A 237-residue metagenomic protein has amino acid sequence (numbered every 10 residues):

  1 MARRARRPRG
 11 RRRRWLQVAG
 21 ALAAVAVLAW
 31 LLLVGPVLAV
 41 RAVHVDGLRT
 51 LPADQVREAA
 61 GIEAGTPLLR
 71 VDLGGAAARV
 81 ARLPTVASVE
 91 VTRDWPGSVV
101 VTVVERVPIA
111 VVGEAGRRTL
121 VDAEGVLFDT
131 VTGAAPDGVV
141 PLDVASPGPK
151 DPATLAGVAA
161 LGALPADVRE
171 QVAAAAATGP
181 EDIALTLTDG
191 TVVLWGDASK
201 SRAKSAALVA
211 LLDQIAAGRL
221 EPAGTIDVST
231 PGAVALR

Functional and structural regions predicted by a protein language model:
M1-V25, W30-L31, I62-G65, P96-R237: Charged, solvent-exposed interaction patches on well-folded alpha/beta domains that mediate macromolecular contacts
A21, A29-T50: C-terminal region of N-terminal signal peptides and the immediate post-cleavage residues of exported proteins
V43-E63: Short extracytoplasmic/periplasmic juxtamembrane "stem" segments immediately C-terminal to an N-terminal membrane anchor
V43-V45, V56, V80, V86 (+4 more regions): Buried hydrophobic packing residues in well-ordered domains
V45, L73, S88-R93, A174-A177 (+1 more regions): Hydrophobic/anchoring residues in structured secondary elements
P52-Q55, D72, A76, A207: Hydrophobic alpha-helical segments typical of transmembrane helices and their membrane-interface/capping positions
A59, R79, L83, A160-L164: Generic non-transmembrane alpha-helical segments
E63-V104: Extracytoplasmic/periplasmic/luminal assembly and interaction segments in envelope/secretory/respiratory proteins
